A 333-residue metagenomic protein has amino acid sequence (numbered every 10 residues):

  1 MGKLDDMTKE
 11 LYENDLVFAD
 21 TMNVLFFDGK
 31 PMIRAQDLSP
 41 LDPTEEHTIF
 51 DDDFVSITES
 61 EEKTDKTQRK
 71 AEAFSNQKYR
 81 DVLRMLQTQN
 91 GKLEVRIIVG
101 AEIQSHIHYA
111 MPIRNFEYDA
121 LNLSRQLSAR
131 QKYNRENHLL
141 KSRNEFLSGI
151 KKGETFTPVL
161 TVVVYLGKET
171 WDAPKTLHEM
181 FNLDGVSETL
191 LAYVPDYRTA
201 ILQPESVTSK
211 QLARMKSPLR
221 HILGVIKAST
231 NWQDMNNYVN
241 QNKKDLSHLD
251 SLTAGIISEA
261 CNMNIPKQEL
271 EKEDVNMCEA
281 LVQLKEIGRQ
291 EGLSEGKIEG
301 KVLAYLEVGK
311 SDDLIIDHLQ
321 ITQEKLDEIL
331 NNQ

Functional and structural regions predicted by a protein language model:
M1-Q333: Elongated, amphipathic alpha-helical interaction scaffolds
